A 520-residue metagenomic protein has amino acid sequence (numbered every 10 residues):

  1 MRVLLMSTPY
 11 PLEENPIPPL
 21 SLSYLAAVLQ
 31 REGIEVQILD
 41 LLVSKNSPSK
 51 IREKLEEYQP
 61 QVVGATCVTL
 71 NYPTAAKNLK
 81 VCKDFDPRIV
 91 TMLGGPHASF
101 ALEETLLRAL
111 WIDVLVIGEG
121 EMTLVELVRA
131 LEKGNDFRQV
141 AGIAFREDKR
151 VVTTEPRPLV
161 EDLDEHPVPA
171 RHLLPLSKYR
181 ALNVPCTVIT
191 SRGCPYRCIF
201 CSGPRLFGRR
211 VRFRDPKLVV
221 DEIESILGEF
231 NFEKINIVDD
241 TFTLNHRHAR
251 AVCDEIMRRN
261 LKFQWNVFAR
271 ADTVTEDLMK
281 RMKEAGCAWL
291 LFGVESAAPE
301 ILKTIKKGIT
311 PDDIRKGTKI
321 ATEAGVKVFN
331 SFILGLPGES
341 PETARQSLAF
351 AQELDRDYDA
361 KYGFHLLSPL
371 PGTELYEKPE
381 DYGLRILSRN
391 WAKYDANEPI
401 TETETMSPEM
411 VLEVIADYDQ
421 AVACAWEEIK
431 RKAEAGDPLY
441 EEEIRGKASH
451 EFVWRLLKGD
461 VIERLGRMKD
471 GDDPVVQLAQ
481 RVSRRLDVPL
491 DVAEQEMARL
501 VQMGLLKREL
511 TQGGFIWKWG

Functional and structural regions predicted by a protein language model:
R2-M6, E14, E35, R52 (+2 more regions): Radical SAM enzyme core and accessory elements
L4, P9-P11, V140, R146-T190 (+3 more regions): N-terminal [4Fe-4S]-dependent radical SAM core
S7, I38-L42, T66, R205 (+2 more regions): Residue-level recognition of beta-strand->loop/alpha-helix junctions
Y10-L20, C67-Y72: A short, glycine/small-residue-rich beta-strand->loop->alpha-helix junction that serves as a flexible
L12-E13, Y196, R247, E300 (+7 more regions): Flexible glycine/acidic-rich beta-alpha junction loops that bind and position SAM and/or redox cofactors in anaerobic
L25-D162, G372: Glycine-rich beta-alpha loop elements in corrinoid/cobalamin-binding modules across cobalamin-dependent enzymes
E104-R108, G338-E353: Catalytic cores of alpha/beta
D164, V168-F329, L336, A349: Radical SAM [4Fe-4S] cluster-binding motif and immediate context
